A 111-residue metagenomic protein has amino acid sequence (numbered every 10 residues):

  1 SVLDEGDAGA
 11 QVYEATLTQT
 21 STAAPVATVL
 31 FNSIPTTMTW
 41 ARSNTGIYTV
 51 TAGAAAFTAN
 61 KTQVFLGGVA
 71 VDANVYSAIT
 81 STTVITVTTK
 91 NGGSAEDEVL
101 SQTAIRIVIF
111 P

Functional and structural regions predicted by a protein language model:
S1-A54, N91-P111: Extracellular receptor-binding modules and their adjoining Ser/Thr/Gly/Asp/Asn-rich linkers
A27-L30, L66-G67, T83-T88: A short linear-motif detector with a strong N-terminal bias
N44, Y76-K90: Ser/Thr- and Asn-enriched, surface-exposed coil loops between beta-strands
A56-T80: Terminal beta-strand-rich extracellular "head" domains that mediate receptor/glycan or other ligand binding
